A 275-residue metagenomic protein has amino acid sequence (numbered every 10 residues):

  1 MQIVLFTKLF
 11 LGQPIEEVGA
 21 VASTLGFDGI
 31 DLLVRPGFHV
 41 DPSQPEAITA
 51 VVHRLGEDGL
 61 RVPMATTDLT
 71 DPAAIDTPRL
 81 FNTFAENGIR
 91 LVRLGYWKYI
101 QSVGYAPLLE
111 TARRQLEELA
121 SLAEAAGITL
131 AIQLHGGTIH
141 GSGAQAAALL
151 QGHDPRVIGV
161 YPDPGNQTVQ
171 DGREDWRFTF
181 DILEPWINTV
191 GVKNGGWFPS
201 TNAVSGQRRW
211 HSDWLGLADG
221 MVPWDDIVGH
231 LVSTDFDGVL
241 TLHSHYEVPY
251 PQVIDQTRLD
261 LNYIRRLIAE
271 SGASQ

Functional and structural regions predicted by a protein language model:
M1-I15: Boundary/entry segment of secreted carbohydrate-active catalytic domains
I3-T7, I30-L32, V62-T67, V92-L94 (+4 more regions): Hydrophobic faces of well-ordered beta-strands that scaffold small-molecule active sites in alpha/beta enzyme cores
L9-L11, V34-P36, D68-D71, Y96-I100 (+4 more regions): Active-site-proximal loop/turn and secondary-structure-junction residues that shape catalytic pockets, frequently
E16-G19, R54-R61, T70-P162, V169: Active-site acidic/histidine proton-transfer and metal-coordination neighborhood in alpha/beta enzyme cores
G19, S121-M221, V228, G272-S274: Acidic/histidine-rich catalytic cores of soluble enzymes
L25, E86-N87, P185, T234: Structural motif
D31-V52, Q101-G104: Glycine-rich, proline-tolerant flexible connector loops at the mouths of alpha/beta enzymes
Q252-A273: C-terminal helical cap(s) of enzyme catalytic domains, especially alpha/beta-barrels
